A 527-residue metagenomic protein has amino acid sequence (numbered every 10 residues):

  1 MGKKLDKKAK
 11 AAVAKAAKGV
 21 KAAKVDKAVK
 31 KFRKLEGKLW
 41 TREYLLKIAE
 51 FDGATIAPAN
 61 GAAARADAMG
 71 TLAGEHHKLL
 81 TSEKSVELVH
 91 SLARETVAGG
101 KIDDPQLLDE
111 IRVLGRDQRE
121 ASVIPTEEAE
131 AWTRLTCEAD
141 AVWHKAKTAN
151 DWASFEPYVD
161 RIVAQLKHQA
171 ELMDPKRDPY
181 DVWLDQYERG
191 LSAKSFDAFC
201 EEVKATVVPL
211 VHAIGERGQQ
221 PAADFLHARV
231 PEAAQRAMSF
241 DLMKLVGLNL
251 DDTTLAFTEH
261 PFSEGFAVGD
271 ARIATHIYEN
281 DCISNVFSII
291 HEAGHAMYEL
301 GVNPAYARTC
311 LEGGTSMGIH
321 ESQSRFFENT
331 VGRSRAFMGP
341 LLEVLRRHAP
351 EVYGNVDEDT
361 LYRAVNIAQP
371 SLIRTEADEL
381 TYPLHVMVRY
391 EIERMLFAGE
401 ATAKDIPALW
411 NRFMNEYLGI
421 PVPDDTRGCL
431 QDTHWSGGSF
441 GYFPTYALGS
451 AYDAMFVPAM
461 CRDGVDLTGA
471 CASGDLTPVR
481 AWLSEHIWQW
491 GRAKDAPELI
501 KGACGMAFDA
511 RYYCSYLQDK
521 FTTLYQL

Functional and structural regions predicted by a protein language model:
G2-L5, V13-K30, K47-E50, N60 (+3 more regions): C-terminal, non-catalytic "cap/extension" segments appended to globular domains
G2-R189, Q518-L527: A well-structured
A64, E128-A131, Y158, F199 (+14 more regions): Secondary-structure capping and boundary motifs in well-ordered enzyme cores
W132-S284: Contiguous, non-catalytic segments that form substrate-binding/exosite surfaces or channel walls
C200, E232-R236, L242, V246-A256 (+2 more regions): All-alpha helical catalytic cores of prenyl diphosphate-utilizing isoprenoid enzymes
L250-D252, A305-T309, R333-E343, A403-K404 (+1 more regions): Acidic/polar loop patches that form or flank catalytic/metal-binding clefts of enzymes that bind anionic ligands
S284-N303, E321-R325: Active-site recognition of the HExxH zinc-binding catalytic motif
G313-G354: Post-HExxH zinc-binding segment in Zn-dependent metallohydrolases
